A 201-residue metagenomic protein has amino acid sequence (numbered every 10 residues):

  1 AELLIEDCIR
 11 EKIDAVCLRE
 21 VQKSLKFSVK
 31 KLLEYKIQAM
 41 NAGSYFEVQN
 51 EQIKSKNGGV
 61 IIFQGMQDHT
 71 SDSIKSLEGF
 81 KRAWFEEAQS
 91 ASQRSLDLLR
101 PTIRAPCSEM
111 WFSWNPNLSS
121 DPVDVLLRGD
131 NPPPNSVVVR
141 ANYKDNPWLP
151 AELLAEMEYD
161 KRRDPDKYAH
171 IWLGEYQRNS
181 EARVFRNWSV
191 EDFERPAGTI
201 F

Functional and structural regions predicted by a protein language model:
A1-K12: Walker A/P-loop NTP-binding motif
I13-L25: Conserved RecA-like ASCE P-loop NTPase motor core of nucleic-acid helicases/translocases
C17, F63, S136-R140: Conserved beta-strand scaffold positions in the cores of enzyme catalytic domains, especially in NTP/NDP-utilizing
S24-K81: Inter-Walker segment of RecA-like/P-loop motor cores
R82, W111, I200-F201: Hydrophobic "anchor" residues on beta-strands that sit immediately upstream of conserved functional sites
E86-A88: Walker B catalytic acidic pair
S90-K161: ASCE P-loop NTPase helicase motor core
N146-F201: ATPase catalytic-site recognition across NTP-hydrolyzing enzymes
